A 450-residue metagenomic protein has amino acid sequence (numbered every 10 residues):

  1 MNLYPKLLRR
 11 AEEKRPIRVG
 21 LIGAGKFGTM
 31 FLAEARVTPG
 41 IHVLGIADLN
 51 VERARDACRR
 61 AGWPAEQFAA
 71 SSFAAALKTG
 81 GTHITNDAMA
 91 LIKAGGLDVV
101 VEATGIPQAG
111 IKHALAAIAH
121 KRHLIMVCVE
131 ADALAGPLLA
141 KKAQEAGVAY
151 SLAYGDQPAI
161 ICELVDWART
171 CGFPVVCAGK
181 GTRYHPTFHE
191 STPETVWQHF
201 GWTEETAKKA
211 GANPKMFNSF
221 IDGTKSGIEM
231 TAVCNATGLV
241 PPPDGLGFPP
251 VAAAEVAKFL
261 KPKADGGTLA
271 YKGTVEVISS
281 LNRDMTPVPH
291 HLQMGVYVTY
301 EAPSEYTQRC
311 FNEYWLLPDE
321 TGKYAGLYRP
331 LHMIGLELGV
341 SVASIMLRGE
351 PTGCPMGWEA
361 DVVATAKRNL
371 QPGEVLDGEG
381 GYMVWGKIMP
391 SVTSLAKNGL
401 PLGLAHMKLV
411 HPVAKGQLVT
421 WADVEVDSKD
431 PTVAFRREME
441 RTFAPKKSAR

Functional and structural regions predicted by a protein language model:
M1-A116: N-terminal glycine-/serine-/threonine-rich beta1-alpha1-beta2 phosphate-ribose binding loop of Rossmann-like
L3-L8, H199-R450: C-terminal catalytic/substrate-binding lobe primarily of soluble NAD(P)-dependent oxidoreductases
L49, M89, G105-I106, V129-D132 (+4 more regions): Short, ordered loop/turn segments at secondary-structure junctions
E52-R53, A131-G136, A140, Q157-I161 (+2 more regions): Short gly/pro/ser/thr-enriched loop/turn and capping motifs at secondary-structure boundaries
C58, G136-L139, C162-V165, K180 (+4 more regions): Short acidic, glycine/serine/threonine-rich loops at helix termini
T104-H120, C128-A149, A153-D156: Rossmann-fold NAD(P)-binding glycine/threonine-rich loop
A143-Q144, S151-I221: Rossmann-like NAD(P)H-binding beta-loop-alpha module
